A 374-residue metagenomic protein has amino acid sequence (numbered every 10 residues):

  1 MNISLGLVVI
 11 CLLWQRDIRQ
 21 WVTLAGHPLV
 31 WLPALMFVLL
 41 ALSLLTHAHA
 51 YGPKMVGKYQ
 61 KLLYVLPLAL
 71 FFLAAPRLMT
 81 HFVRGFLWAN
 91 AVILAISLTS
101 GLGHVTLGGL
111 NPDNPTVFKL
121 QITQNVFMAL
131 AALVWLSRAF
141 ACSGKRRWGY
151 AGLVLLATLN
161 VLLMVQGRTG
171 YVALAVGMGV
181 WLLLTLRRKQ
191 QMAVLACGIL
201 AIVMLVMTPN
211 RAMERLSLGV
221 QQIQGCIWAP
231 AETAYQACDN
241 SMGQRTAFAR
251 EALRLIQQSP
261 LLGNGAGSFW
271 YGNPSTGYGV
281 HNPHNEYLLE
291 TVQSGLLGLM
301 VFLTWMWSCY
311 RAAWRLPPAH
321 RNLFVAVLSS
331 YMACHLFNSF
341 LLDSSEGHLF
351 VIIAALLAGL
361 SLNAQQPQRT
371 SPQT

Functional and structural regions predicted by a protein language model:
M1-L42, A50, A74-T80, R84 (+3 more regions): Transmembrane signal-anchor hairpin modules in multi-pass inner-membrane enzymes, especially those that act on
L5-L13, Y171-L183, C197-A201, W307 (+1 more regions): Hydrophobic transmembrane alpha-helices of multi-pass, membrane-embedded glycosylation machinery
G6-L12, F324-C334, L341-T374: Transmembrane alpha-helices of multi-pass inner-membrane enzymes
V9, L78-G109, K119-L186, V194 (+2 more regions): Alpha-helical transmembrane segments of multi-pass inner-membrane proteins
P28-V38, A50-L73, H81, G85 (+3 more regions): Aromatic-anchored transmembrane helix interface
L183, Q190, Q293-S330: Hydrophobic transmembrane alpha-helices and their immediate junctions
T185-A234, R250-Q258: A membrane-periplasm/extracellular boundary helix in multi-pass inner-membrane enzymes that assemble envelope glycans
A234-S294: Long extracytoplasmic/lumenal interhelical loops at the membrane interface of multi-pass membrane proteins
